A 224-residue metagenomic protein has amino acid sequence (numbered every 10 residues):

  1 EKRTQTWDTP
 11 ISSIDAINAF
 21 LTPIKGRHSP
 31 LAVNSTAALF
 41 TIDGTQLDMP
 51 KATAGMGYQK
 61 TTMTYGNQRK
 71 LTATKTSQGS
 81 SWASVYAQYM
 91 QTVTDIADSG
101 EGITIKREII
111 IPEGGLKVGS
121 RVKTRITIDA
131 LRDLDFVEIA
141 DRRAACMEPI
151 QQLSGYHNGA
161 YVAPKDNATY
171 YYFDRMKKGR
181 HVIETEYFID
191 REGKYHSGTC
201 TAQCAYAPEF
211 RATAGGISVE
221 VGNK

Functional and structural regions predicted by a protein language model:
E1-K224: Long, domain-scale non-catalytic interaction/scaffolding regions in large secretory-pathway and trafficking proteins
